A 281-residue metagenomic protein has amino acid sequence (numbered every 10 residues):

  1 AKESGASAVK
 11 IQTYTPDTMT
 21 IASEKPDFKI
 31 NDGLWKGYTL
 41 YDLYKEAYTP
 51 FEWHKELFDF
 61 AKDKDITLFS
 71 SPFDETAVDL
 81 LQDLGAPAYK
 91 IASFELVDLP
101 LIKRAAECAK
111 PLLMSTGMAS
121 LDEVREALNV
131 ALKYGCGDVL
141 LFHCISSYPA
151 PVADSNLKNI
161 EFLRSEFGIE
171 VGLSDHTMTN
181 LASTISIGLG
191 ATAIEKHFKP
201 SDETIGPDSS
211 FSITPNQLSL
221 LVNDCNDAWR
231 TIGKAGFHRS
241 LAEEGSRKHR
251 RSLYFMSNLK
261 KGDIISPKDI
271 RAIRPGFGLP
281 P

Functional and structural regions predicted by a protein language model:
K2-P281: Catalytic cores and adjacent flexible loops of soluble metabolic enzymes that perform enolate/carbanion chemistry on
